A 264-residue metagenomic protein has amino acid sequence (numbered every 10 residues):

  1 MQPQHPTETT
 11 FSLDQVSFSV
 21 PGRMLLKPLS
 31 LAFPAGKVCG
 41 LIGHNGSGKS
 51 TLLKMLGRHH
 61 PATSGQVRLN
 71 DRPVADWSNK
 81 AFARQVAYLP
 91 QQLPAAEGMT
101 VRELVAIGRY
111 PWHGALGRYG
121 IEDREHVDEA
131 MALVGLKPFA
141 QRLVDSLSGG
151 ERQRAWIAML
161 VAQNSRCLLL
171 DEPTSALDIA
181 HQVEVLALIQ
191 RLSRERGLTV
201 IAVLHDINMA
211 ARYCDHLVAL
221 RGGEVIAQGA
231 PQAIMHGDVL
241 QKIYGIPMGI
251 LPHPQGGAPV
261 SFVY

Functional and structural regions predicted by a protein language model:
I42-H44: The feature captures the beta-strand-to-loop junction immediately N-terminal to the Walker
G57: Helix-to-loop junction immediately C-terminal to a conserved catalytic motif
G65-P73, F82: Conserved ABC transporter NBD signature motif
A106, I121-F139: Conserved ABC ATPase "signature" region
R118, L143-L147, E151: Conserved ABC ATPase signature
L168-E172: Catalytic Walker B motif of ABC-type/P-loop ATPase nucleotide-binding domains
